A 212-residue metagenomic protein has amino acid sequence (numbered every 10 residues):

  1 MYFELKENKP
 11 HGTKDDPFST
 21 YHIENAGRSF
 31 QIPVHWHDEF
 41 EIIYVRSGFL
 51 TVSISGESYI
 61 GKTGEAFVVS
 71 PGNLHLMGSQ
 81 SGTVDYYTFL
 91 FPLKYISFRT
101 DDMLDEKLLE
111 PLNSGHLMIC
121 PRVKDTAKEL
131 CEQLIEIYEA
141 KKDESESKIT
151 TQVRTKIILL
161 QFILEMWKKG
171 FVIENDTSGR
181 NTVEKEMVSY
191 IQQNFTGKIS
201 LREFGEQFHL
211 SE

Functional and structural regions predicted by a protein language model:
M1-A66, N73, S81, E106-K107 (+1 more regions): Generic protein-terminus/edge-of-domain signal
I43-V45, I60, G64, V68-P71 (+5 more regions): A generic structural signal for ordered secondary structure
T51, L76, N194: Detector for the N-terminal beta1/A-loop initiation region of ABC nucleotide-binding domains
S53, F98-R99, Y190: Residues that scaffold the ATP/ADP-binding catalytic core of kinase and kinase-like folds
G72-I96, T100-L104: Ligand-binding loop in jelly-roll beta-barrel domains
H116-K128, K141-F208: Short, Lys/Arg-enriched, Trp-marked, Pro/Gly-tolerant hinge/linker segments that flank
C131-Y138: Short, Lys/Arg-enriched alpha-helical recognition elements, typified by the DNA-recognition helix
S211-E212: Short coil turns linking two alpha-helices in DNA-binding domains
